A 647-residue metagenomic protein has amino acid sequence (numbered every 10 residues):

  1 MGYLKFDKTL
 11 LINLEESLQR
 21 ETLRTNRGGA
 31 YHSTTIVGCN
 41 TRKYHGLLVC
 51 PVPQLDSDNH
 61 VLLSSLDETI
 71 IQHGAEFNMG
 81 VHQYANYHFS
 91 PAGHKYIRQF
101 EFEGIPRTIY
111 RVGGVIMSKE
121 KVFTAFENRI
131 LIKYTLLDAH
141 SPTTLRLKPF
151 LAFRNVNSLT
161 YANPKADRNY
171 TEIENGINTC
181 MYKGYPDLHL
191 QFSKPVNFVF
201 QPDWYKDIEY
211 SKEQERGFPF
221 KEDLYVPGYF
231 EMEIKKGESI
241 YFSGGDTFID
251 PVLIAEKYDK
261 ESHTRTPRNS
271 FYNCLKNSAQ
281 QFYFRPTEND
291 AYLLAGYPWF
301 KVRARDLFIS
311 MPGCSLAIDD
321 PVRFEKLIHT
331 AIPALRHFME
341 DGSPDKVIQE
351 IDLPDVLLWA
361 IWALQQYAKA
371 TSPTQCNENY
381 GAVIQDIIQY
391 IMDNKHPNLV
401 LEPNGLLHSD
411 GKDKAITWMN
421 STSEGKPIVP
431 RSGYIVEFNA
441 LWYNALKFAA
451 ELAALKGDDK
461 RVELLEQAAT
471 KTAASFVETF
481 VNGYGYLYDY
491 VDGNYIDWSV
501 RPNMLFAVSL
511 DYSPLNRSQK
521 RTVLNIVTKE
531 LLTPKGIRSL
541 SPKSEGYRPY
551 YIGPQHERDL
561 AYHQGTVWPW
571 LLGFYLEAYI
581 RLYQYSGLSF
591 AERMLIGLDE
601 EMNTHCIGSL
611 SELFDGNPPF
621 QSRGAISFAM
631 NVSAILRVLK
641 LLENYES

Functional and structural regions predicted by a protein language model:
M1-P267, P298, R305, D320 (+3 more regions): Terminal accessory carbohydrate-recognition/targeting modules of carbohydrate-active enzymes
G2-H82, H189-F192, V196, F220-K221 (+7 more regions): Aromatic (Trp/Tyr) and acidic
Y134, S310, A507: Residue-level signal for inorganic ion chemistry
D138-A139, T160-N163, I234-K236, K301 (+8 more regions): Aromatic-rich carbohydrate-recognition surfaces in CAZymes
V196-V199, D207-K212, G217, L224 (+8 more regions): Extended glycan-interaction surfaces of carbohydrate-active proteins
V252, Y367-N379, F448-L464, S518 (+1 more regions): Inter-helical turn/loop segments and adjacent helix faces that build the functional surface of alpha-helical bundle
F324, V462, A469, K520 (+1 more regions): Solenoid-repeat scaffolds in large eukaryotic assemblies
E437-S475: Active-site neighborhood of glycoside hydrolase catalytic domains
